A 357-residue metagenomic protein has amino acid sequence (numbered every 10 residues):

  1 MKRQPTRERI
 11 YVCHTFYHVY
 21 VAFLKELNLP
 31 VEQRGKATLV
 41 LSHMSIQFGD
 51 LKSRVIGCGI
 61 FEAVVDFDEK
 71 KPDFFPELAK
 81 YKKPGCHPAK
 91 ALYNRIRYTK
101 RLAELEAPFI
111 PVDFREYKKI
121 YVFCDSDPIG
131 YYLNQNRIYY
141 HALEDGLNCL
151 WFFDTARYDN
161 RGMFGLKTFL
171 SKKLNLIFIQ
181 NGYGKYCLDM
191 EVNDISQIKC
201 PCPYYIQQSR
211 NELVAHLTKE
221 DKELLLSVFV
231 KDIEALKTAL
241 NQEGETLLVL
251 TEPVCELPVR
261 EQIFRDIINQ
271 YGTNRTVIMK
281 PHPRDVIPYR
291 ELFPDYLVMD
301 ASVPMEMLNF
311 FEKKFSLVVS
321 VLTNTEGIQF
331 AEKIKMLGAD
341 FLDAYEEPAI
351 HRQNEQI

Functional and structural regions predicted by a protein language model:
M1-Q4, L27, P108-D113, D232-E243 (+1 more regions): Short boundary motifs at domain starts and secondary-structure transition points
R3-R9, R115-K118, A239-L248, N274-R275: A short, charged/proline- and glycine-enriched loop that marks the coil->beta-strand transition at the N-terminal
Y11-L176, E306, F310, K314 (+1 more regions): Active-site and donor-binding regions of nucleotide-sugar-utilizing enzymes
M44-S53, I129-G130, L150-W151, E256-P258 (+2 more regions): Short, charged/polar "capping" segments at the starts of alpha-helices and the immediately preceding loops
V64-D68, L297-V303, L337: Short acidic-hydrophobic, aromatic-tinged amphipathic segments that line or gate anion-handling sites
L170-K172, N181-G184, L188-D266, R275 (+1 more regions): Active-site donor-nucleotide binding/catalytic segment of nucleotide-sugar enzymes
G272-A301: Catalytic donor nucleotide-activated moiety binding site of glycosyltransferases and closely related
R290-L292, T325-I357: Catalytic binding pocket for nucleotide-activated donors in carbohydrate/polymer assembly enzymes
